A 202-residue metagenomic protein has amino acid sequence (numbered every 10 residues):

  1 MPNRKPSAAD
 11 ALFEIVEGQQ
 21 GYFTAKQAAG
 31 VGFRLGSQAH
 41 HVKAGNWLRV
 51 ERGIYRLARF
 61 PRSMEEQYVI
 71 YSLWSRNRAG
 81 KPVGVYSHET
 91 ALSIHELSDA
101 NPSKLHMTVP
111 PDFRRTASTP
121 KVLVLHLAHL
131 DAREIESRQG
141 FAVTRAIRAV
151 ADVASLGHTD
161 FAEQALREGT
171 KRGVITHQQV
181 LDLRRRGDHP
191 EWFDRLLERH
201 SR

Functional and structural regions predicted by a protein language model:
P2-A11, E17-K26, G30-I147, D152-R202: Short gly/ser-rich loop at a beta-strand->alpha-helix junction or flexible surface loop bordering the NTP-binding
